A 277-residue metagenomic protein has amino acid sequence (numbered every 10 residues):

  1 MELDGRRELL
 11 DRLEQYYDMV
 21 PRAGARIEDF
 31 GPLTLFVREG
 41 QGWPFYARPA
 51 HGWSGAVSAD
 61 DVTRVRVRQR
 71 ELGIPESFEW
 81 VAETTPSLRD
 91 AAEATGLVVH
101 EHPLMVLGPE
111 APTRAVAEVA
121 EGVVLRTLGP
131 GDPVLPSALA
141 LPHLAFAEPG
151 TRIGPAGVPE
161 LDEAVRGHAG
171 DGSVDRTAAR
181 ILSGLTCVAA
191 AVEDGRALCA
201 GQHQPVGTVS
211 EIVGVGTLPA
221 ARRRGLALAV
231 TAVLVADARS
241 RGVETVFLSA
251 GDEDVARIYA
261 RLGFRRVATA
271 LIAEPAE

Functional and structural regions predicted by a protein language model:
M1-E71, T85, R89: N-terminal charged segments
M1-Q15, P49-A50, S54, A115-V174 (+2 more regions): Short amphipathic alpha-helix that is part of the acyltransferase structural core
R26-P32, S87-V98, G122, A179 (+1 more regions): Conserved beta-hairpin
A56-H143, A147-G150, A273-P275: Acyl-donor-binding surface of acyltransferase catalytic domains
S58-R66, G214-P219, R223-S240, R261: Conserved acetyl-CoA-binding loop-helix of GNAT-fold acetyltransferases
L72-A82, A238-G251: Conserved GNAT acetyl-CoA-binding A-motif
T85-V99, L228, D252-T269, A276: Conserved active-site alpha-helix within GNAT-family acetyltransferase domains
A156-L218: A conserved beta-strand-loop-helix scaffold within acyl/acetyltransferase catalytic domains
